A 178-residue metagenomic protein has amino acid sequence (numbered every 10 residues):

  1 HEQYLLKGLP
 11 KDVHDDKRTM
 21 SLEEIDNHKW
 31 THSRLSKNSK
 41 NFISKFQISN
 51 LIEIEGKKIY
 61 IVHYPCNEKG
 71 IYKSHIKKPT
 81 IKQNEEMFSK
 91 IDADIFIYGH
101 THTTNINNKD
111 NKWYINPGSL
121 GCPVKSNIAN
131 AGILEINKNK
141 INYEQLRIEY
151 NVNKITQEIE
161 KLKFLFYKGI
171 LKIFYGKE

Functional and structural regions predicted by a protein language model:
H1-L51, H75-I91: Active-site neighborhood of divalent metal-dependent phosphoester bond hydrolases
H1-L6, N67-E68, I95-N108, C122-N127: Active-site environment of divalent metal-dependent phosphoester hydrolases
K7-K11, K73, I128, T156-E158: Short aromatic-enriched loop/helix-cap "lid" or pocket-rim segments at secondary-structure transitions that line
I48-G56, N107-K109: Short acidic-hydrophobic surface loop/beta-edge motif
K58-C66: Short acidic, glycine-rich surface-loop motifs adjacent to enzyme active sites
V62, D94-H100, Y114-G118: Active-site neighborhood of phospho(di)ester-bond hydrolases with catalytic His/Asp-centered motifs
P65-P79: Phosphate-binding/catalytic loops
N107-E178: Acidic, His/Gly-rich catalytic cores of divalent-metal-dependent hydrolytic chemistry
